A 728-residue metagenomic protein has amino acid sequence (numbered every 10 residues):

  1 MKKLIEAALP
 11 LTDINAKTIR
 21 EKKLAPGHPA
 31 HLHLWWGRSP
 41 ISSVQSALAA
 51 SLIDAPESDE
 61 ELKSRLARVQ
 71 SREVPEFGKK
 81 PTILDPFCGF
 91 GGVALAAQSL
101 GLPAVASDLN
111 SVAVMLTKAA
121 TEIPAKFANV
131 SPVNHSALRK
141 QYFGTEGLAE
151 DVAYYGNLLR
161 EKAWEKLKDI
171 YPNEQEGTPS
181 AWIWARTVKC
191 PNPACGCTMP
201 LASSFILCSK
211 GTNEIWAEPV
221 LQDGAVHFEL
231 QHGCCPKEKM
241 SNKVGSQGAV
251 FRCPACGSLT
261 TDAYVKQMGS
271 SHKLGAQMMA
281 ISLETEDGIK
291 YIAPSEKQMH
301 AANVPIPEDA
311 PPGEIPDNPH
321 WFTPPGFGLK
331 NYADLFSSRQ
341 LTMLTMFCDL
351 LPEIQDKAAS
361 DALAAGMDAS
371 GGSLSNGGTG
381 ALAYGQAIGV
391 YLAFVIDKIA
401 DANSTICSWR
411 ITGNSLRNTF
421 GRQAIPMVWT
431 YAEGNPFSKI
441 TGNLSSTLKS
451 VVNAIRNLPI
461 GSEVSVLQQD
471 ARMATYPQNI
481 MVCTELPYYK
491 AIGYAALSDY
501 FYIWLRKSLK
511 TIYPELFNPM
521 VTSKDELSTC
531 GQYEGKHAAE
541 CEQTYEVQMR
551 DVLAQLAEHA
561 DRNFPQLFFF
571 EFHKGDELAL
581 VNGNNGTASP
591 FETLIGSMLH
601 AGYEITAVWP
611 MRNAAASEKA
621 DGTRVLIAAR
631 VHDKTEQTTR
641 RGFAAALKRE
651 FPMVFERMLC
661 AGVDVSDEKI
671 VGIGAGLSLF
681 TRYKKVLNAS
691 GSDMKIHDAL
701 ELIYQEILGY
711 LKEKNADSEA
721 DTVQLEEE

Functional and structural regions predicted by a protein language model:
M1-I83, A94, Q98-N479, A491-A538 (+4 more regions): Nucleic-acid modification enzymes, centered on SAM-dependent nucleic-acid methyltransferases
P86, S107, T484: Conserved beta-strand/loop positions that form the S-adenosyl-L-methionine
F90: Conserved SAM/SAH-binding loop
C483-A491: A short SAM/SAH-binding and catalytic strip from SAM-dependent methyltransferases
E540-V547, K574: Extended, compositionally biased non-globular segments
Y545, N582-G583: A generic structural signal for short
E546-F564, G596, H600: A short glycine-rich, Lys/Arg-flanked "PGG" loop and its adjoining helix->strand segment in the class I
P565-F570: Short beta-strand segments at enzyme active-site cores
